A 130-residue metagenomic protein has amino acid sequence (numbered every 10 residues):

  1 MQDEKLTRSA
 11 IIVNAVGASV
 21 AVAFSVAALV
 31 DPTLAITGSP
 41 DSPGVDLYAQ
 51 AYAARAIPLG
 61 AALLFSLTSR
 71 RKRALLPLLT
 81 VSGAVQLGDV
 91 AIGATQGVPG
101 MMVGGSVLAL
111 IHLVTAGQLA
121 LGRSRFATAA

Functional and structural regions predicted by a protein language model:
E4-D46: Membrane-helix boundary elements
K5-A15, S19, L47-A53, R73-T80 (+1 more regions): Alpha-helical transmembrane segments of integral membrane proteins
S19-A27, D46-L67, V81-A84, G88: Core segments of alpha-helical transmembrane spans in multipass integral membrane proteins
L34-G44, L63-A74: Short juxtamembrane and helix-loop transition motifs at transmembrane-helix boundaries in membrane proteins
P40-D46, P99-L108: Non-cytosolic membrane-interface motifs at loop->transmembrane helix junctions
S69, G88-G104, G122-S124: Membrane-helix boundary connector in multi-pass membrane proteins
L79-V90, G104-G117: Hydrophobic alpha-helical segments of small multi-pass membrane proteins
L110-A130: Membrane-water interface at the C-terminal end of transmembrane alpha helices
